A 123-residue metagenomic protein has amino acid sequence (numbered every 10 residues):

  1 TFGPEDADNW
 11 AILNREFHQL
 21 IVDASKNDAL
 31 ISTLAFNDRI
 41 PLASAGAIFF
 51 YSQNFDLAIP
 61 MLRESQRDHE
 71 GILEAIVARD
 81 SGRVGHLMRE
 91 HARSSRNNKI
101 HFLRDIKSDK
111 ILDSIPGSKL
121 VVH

Functional and structural regions predicted by a protein language model:
T1-Y51, D68-A75, R83-S95: Conserved amphipathic alpha-helical segments that form helical-bundle/coiled-coil interaction surfaces
G46-H123: C-terminal all-alpha effector/ligand-binding and dimerization domain of prokaryotic HTH-type transcriptional repressors
